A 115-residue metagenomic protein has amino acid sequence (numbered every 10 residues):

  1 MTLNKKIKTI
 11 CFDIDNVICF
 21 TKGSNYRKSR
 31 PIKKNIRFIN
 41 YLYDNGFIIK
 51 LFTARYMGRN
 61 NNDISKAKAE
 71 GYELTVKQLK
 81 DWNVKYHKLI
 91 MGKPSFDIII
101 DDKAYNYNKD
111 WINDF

Functional and structural regions predicted by a protein language model:
M1-F115: Catalytic phosphate/metal-binding cores of nucleic-acid and nucleotide-processing enzymes, i.e., regions that mediate
